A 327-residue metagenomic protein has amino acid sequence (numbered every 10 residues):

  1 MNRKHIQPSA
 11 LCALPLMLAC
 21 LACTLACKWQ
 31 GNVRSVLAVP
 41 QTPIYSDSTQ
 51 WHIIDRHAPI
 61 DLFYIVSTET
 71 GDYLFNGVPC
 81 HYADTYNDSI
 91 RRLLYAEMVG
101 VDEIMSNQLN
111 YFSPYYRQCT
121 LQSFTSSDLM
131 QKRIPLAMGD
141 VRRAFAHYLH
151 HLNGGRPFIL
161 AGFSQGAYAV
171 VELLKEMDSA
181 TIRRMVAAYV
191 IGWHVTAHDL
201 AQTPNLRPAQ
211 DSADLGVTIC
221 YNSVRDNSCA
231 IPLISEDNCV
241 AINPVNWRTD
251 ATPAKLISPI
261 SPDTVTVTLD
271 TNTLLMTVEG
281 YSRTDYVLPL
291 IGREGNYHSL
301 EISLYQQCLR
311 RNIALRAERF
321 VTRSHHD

Functional and structural regions predicted by a protein language model:
M1-Q30: Bacterial Sec-dependent N-terminal signal peptides
W29-L93: N-terminal extension/subdomain marker
A58-I60, N107-Y111, G154-P157, R183-A187: Loop/turn elements at helix/coil->beta-strand transitions in domains of secreted/extracellular proteins
D61-I65, F112-Y115, I159, A187-V190 (+1 more regions): Structural recognition of the beta-strand scaffold that forms the well-ordered cores of secreted hydrolase catalytic
I65-R156, D285-D327: Active-site catalytic motif of lipid deacylating hydrolases and related acyltransferases
G139-G154, K175-R319, R323-D327: Surface cap/lid and interfacial helix-loop subdomains adjacent to catalytic sites that gate substrate access
G162-G166: Gly/Ala-rich beta-loop-alpha elbow adjacent to hydrolase catalytic centers
A169-L173: Hydrolases whose catalytic domains are alpha/beta-hydrolase-1, hotdog thioesterase, or metallo-beta-lactamase-like
